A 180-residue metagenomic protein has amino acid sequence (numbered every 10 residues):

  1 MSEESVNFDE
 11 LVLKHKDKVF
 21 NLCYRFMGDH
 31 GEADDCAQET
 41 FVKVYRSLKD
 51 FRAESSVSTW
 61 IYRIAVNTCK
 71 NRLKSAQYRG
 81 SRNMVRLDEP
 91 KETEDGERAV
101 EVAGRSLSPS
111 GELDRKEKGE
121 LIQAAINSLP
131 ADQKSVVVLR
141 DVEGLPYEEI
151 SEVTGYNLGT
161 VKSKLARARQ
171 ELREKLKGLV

Functional and structural regions predicted by a protein language model:
M1-N21, R25, G31-D34: A short, charge-rich alpha-helical start-of-domain segment used by transcription regulators
S2, F41-S56, A76: Sigma70-family region 2
N21, D35-V42, S55-N67: Structural recognition of an alpha-helix C-terminal capping motif at a helix-to-coil junction
R52, V66-V85: Arg/Lys-rich amphipathic alpha helix in sigma70-family domain 2
K74-Q77, S81, L129, K134 (+1 more regions): Short, Lys/Arg-enriched C-terminal cap helix and immediately downstream tail that follows
E92-A124: Acidic, proline/glycine-rich intrinsically disordered inter-domain spacer in sigma factors
Q123-T160: Helix-turn-helix DNA-binding module
